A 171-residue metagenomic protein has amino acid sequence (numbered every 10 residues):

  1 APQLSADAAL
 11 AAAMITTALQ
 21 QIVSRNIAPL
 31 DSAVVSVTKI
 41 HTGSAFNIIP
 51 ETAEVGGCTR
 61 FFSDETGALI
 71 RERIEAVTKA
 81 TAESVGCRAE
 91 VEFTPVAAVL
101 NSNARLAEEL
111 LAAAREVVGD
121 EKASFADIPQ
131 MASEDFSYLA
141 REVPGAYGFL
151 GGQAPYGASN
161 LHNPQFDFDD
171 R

Functional and structural regions predicted by a protein language model:
A1-P2, S159: Short, charged, solvent-exposed linker or helix-capping segments at domain edges/interfaces that act as flexible hinges
P2-L4, L69: Short, solvent-exposed loop/turn segments at secondary-structure boundaries
A9-R171: Metal-dependent amide/peptide-bond hydrolase catalytic core, centered on the "pita-bread" metallohydrolase fold
